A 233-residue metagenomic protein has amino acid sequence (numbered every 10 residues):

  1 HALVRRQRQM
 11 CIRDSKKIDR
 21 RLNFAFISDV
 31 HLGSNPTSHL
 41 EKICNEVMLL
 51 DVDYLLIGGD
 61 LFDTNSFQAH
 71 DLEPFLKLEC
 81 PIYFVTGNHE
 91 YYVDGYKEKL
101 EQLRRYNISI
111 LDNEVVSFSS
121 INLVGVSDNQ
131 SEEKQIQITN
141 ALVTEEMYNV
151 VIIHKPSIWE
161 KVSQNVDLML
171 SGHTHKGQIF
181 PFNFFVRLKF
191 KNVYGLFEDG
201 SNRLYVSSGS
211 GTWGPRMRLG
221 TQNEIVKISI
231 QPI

Functional and structural regions predicted by a protein language model:
H1-I12: Single conserved hydrophobic/aromatic residue that forms the stacking wall/gate of nucleotide- or nucleobase-binding
K16-I233: Soluble catalytic domains of enzymes that build or remodel membrane lipids, polysaccharides, and related
